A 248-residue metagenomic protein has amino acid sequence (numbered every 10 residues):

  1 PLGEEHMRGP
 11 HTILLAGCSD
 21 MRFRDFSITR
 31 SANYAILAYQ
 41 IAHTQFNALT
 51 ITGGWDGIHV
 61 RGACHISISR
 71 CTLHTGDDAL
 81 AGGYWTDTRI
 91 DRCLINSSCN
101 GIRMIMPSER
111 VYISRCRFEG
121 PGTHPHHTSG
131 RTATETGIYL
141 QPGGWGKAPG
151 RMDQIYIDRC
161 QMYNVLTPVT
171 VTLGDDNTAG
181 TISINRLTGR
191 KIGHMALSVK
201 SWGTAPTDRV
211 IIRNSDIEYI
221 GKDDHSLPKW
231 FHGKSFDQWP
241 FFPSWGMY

Functional and structural regions predicted by a protein language model:
P1-Y248: Extracellular/periplasmic carbohydrate-active domains that bind, remodel, or depolymerize complex polysaccharides
